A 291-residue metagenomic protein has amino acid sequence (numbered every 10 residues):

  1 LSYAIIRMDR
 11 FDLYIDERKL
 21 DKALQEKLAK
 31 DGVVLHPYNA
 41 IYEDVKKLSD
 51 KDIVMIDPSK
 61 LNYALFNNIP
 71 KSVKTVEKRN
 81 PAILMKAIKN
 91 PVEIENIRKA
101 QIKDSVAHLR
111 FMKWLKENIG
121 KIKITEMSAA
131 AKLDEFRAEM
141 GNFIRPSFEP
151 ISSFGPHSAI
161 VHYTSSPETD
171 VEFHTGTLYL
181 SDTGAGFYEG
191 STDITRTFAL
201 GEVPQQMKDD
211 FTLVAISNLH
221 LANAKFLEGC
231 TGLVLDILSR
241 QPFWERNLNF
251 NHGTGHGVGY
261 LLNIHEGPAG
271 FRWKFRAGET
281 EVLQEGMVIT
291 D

Functional and structural regions predicted by a protein language model:
L1-D291: Active-site neighborhoods and metal-handling regions in enzymes and metal-associated proteins
